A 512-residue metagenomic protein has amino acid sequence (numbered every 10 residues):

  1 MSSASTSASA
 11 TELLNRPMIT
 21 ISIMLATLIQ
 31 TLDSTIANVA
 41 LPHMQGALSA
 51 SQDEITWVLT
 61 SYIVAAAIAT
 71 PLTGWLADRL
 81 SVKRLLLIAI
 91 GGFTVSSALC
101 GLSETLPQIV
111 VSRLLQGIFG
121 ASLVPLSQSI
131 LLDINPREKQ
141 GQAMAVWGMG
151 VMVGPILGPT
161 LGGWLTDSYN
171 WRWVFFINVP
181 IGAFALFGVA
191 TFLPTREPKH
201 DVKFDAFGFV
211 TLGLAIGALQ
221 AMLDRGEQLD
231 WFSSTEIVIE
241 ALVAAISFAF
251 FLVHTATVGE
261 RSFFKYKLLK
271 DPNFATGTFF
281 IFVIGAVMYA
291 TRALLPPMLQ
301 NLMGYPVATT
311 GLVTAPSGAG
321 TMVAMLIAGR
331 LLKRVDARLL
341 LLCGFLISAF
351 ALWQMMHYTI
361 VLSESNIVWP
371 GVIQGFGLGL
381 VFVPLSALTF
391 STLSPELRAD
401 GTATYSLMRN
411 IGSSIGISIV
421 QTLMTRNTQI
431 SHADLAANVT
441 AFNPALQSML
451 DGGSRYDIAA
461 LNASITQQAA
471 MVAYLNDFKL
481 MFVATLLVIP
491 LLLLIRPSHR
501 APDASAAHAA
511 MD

Functional and structural regions predicted by a protein language model:
S2-S9, E54, F184, T404-P497 (+1 more regions): Hydrophobic transmembrane architecture of multi-pass small-molecule transporters
L13-G74, L86, P107-I109, G148 (+7 more regions): Transmembrane core module of solute transporters
V39, I68-L72, L126, I156 (+7 more regions): Residue-level hotspots within transmembrane alpha-helices of multi-pass secondary transporters
E54, K139-V146, L397-T404, A473: Cytoplasmic loop-to-transmembrane helix junctions
T70-G208, T235: Helix-loop-helix hairpins in multi-pass membrane proteins, especially solute transporters
L157-P159, T291, I367-A445: Small-residue-rich alpha-helical segments with characteristic i,i+4
P180-E197, A215-R225, V243-V258, V488-R496: C-terminal membrane-cytosol helix-exit motif in multi-pass small-molecule transporters
